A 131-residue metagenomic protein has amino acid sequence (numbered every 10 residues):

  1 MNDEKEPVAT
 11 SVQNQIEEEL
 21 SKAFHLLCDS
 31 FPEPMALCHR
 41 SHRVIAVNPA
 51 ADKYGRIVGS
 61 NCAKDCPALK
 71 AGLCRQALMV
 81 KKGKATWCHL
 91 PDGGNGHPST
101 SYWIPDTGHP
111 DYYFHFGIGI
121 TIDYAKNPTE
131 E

Functional and structural regions predicted by a protein language model:
M1-Q15: Short, compositionally biased leader-like segments
S11, P105-E131: Sensory coupling linkers of modular signal transduction proteins
S11-P49: Sensory modules in modular signal-transduction proteins
L37, W103-I104: Hydrophobic beta-strand positions
I45, S60-N61, R75-L78: PAS-family sensory domains
D52-K70: PAS and related sensory helical modules
D65-G93: Terminal output helix/cap of sensory domains in signal transduction proteins
N95-Y102: A short beta-strand signature within small-molecule sensing/ligand-binding domains used in signal transduction
